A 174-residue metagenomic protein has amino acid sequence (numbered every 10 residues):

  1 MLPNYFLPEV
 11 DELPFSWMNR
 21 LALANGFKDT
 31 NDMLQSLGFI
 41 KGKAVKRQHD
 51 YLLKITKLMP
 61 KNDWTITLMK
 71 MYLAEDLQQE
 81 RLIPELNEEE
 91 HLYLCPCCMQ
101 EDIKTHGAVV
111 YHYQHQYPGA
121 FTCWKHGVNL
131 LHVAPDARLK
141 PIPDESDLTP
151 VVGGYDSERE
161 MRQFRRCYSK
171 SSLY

Functional and structural regions predicted by a protein language model:
M1-I103, V109-V110, Q114: A structured, charge-rich N-terminal accessory region that forms the first stable segment of a protein and links
T30, P118-Y174: Domain-exit/linker segments immediately C-terminal to small folded modules
Q100-K104, V128-L131: Short functional micro-motifs and their immediate structural scaffolds
H106-V110, V133-D136: A short secondary-structure junction signal
